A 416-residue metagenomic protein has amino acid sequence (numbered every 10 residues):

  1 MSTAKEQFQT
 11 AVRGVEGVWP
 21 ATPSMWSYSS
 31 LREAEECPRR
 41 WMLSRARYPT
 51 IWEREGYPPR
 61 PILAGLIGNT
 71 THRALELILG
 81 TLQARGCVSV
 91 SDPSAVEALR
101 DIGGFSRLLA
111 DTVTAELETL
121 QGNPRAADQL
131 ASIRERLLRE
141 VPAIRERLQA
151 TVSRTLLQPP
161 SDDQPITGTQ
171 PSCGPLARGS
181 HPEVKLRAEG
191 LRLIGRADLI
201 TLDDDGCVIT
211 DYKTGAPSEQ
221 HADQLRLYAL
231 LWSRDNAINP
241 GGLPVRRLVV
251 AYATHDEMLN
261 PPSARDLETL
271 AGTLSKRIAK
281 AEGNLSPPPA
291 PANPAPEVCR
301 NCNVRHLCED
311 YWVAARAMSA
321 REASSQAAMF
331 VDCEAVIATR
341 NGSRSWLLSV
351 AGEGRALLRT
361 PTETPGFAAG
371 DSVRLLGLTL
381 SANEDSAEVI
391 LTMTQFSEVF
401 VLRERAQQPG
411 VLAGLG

Functional and structural regions predicted by a protein language model:
P23-S24, Y28-A84, I102, S106-A110 (+4 more regions): Nuclease catalytic cores
A74-R178: A non-catalytic, helix-rich entry segment at domain boundaries
P175-T269: Mg2+/Mn2+-dependent nuclease catalytic core
L267-N303: Polybasic (Lys/Arg-rich)
E309-D332, T364-P365, G414-G416: OB-fold nucleic-acid-binding modules
S319-R344, S349, L375-G377: Structural detector for short beta-strands of small beta-barrel domains
S349-L376, E404-G410: Beta-strand/loop nucleic-acid-binding surfaces
L378-G416: OB-fold/S1-family single-stranded nucleic acid-binding modules
